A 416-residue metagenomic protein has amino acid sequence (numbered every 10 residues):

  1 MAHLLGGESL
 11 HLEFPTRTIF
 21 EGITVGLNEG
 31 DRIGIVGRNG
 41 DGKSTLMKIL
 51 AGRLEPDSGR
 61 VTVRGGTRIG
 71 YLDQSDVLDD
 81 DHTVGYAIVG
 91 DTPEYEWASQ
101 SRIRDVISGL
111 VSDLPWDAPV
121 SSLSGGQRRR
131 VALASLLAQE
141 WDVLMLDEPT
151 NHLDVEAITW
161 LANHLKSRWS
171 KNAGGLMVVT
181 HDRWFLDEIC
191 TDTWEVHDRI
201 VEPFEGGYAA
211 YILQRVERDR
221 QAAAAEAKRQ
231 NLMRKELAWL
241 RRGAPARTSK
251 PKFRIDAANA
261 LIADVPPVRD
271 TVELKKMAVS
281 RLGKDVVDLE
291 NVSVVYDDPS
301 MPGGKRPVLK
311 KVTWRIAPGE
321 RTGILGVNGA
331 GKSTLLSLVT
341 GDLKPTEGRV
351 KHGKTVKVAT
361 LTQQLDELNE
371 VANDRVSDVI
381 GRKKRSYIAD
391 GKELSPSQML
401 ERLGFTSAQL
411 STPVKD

Functional and structural regions predicted by a protein language model:
M1-E226, A278-D416: ABC ATP-binding cassette signature C-motif
L114, W169, A244-R247, I262-V265 (+3 more regions): A general structural signal marking secondary-structure boundaries and capping sites
Q214-A257, L261-V268: Intracellular alpha-helical coupling/juxtamembrane segments of multi-pass membrane proteins
V265-R281: Short, flexible cytosolic linker that couples an ABC transmembrane/permease module to its adjacent nucleotide-binding
